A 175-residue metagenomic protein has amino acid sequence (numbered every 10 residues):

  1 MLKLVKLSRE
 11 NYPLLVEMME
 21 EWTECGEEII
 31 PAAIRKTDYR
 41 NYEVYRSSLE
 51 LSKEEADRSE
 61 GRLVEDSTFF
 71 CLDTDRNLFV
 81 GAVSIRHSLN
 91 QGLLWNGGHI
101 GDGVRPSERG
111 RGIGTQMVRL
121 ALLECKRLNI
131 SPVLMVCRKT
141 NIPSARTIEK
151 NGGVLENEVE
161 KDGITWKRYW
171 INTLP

Functional and structural regions predicted by a protein language model:
M1-H99, E124, G163-P175: GNAT-family acyltransferases
L72, R86, H99-G110, R138: A short, internal acetyl-CoA/4′-phosphopantetheine-binding micro-motif in the GNAT/acyltransferase core
N77, G92, R109-G110, T140: Glycine-/small-residue-rich active-site loops that bind phosphorylated ligands and cofactors
G97-G103, T147, G153-K161: Glycine-centered small-residue hotspots that permit tight backbone geometry or close packing
G101-V104, G110-L123, R127, R146-K150: Conserved acetyl-CoA-binding loop-helix of GNAT-fold acetyltransferases
C125-V136: Conserved GNAT acetyl-CoA-binding A-motif
M135-P143: Conserved beta-strand-loop-alpha-helix junction that forms the acyl-donor binding cleft
V136-C137, G152-R168: Conserved catalytic-core motifs of GNAT/GCN5-like acyltransferases
